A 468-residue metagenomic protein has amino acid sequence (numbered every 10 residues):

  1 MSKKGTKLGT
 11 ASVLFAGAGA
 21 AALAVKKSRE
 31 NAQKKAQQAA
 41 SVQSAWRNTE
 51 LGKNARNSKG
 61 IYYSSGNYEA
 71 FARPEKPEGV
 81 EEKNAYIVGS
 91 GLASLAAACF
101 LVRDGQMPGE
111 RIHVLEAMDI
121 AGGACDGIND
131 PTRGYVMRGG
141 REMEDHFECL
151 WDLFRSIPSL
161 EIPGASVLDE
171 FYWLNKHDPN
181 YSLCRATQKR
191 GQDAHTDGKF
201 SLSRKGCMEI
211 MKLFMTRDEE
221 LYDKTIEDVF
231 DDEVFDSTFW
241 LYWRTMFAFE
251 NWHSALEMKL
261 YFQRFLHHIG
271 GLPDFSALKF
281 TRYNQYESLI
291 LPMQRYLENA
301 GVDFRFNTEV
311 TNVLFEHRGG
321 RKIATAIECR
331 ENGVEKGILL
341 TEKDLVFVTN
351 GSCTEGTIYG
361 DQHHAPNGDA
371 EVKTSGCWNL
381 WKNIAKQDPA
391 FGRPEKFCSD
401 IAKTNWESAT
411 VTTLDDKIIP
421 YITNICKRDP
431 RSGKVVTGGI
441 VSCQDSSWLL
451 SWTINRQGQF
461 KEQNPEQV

Functional and structural regions predicted by a protein language model:
K4-A85, R103-R111: Extreme N-terminal leader/targeting segments of oxidoreductases
E82-K83, Y135-M137, K224, G271-F280: Glycine- and acidic
G89-L92: Glycine-rich Rossmann-fold phosphate-binding loop(s) that bind the pyrophosphate of adenine dinucleotide cofactors
V102-N129: Glycine-rich FAD pyrophosphate-binding loop
T132-W173: Conserved FAD-binding subdomain of flavin-dependent enzymes
L160-H267, K279: Rossmann-like flavin
Q263-L345, N350-G351, H363-H364, D369-W378: Helical element adjacent to the flavin cofactor pocket in flavoenzyme catalytic cores
H267-T281, K343-L345, N350-V468: C-terminal segments that line or cap access tunnels to active or ligand-binding sites in enzymes and enzyme-associated
